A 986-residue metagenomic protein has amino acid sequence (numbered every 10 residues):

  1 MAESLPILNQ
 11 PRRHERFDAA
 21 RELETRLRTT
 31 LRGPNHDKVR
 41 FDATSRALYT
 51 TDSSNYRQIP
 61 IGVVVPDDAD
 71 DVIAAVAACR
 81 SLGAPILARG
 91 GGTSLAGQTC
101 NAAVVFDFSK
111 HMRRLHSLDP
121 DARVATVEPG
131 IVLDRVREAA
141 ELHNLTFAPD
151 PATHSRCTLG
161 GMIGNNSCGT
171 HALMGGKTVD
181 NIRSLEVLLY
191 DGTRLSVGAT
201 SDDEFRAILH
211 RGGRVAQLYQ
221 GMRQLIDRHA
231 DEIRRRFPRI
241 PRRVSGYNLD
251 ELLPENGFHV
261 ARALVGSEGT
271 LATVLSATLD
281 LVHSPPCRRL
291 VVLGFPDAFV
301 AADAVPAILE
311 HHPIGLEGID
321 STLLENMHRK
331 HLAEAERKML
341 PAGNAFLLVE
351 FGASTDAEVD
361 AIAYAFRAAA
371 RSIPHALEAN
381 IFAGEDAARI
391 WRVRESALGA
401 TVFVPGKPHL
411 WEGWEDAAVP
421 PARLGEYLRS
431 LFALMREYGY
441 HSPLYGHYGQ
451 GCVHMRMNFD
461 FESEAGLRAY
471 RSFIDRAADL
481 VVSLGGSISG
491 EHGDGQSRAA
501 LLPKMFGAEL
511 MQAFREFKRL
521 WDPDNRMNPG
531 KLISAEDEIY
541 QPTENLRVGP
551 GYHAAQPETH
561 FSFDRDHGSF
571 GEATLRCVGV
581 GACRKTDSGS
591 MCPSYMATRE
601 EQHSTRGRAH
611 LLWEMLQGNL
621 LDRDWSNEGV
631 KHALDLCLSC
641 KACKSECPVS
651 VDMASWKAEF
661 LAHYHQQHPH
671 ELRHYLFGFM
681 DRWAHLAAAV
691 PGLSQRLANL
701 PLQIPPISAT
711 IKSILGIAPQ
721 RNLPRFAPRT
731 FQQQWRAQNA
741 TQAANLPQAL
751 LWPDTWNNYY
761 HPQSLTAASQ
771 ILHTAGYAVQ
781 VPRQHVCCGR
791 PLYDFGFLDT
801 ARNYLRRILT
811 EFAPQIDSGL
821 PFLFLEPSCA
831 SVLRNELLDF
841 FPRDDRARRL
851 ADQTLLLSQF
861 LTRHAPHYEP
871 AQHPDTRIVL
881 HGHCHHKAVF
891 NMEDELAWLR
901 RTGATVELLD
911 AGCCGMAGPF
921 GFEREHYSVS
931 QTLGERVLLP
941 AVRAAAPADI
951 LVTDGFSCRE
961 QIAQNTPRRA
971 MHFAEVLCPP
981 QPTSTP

Functional and structural regions predicted by a protein language model:
M1-S81, G91-R123, A152, T270 (+5 more regions): N-terminal flexible segment immediately upstream of the FAD-binding catalytic core in FAD-dependent oxidoreductases
E3-R13, A75, L209-L253, W521-P593 (+3 more regions): Flexible inter-domain linker/hinge segments
S54, G164, A172-G175, I182-V393 (+3 more regions): C-terminal substrate-binding/cap subdomain adjacent to the FAD-binding core in PCMH-type and related FAD-linked
S54-I86, V104, F108-P151, I163 (+7 more regions): N-terminal glycine-rich flavin-associated loop
S94-G97, T153-G160, P241-N248, L252 (+15 more regions): A glycine-rich phosphate-binding loop feature that marks nucleotide/adenosyl-phosphate handling sites
A277-L279, H311-P408, G446, A597-L612 (+4 more regions): Terminal amphipathic helices with adjacent charged low-complexity linkers/tails
F403, P408-L410, S483-I488, G495-L636 (+2 more regions): Ferredoxin-type iron-sulfur electron-transfer modules and their immediate structural context
D522, P529, A654-P986: Iron-sulfur cluster-binding electron-transfer modules in prokaryotic oxidoreductases
